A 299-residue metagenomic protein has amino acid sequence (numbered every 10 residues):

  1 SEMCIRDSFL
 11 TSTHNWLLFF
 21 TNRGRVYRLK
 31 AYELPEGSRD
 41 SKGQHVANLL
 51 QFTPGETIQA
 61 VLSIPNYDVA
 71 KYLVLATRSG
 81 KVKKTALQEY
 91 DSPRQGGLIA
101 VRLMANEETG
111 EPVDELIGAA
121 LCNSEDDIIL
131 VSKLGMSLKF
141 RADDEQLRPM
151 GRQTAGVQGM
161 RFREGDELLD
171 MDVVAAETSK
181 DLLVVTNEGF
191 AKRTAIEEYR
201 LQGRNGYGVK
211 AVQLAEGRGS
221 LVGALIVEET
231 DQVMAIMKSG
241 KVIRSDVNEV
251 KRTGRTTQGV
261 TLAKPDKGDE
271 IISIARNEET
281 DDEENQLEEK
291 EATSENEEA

Functional and structural regions predicted by a protein language model:
S1-E2, R6-A299: Short, structured "edge-of-domain" segments at secondary-structure transitions
